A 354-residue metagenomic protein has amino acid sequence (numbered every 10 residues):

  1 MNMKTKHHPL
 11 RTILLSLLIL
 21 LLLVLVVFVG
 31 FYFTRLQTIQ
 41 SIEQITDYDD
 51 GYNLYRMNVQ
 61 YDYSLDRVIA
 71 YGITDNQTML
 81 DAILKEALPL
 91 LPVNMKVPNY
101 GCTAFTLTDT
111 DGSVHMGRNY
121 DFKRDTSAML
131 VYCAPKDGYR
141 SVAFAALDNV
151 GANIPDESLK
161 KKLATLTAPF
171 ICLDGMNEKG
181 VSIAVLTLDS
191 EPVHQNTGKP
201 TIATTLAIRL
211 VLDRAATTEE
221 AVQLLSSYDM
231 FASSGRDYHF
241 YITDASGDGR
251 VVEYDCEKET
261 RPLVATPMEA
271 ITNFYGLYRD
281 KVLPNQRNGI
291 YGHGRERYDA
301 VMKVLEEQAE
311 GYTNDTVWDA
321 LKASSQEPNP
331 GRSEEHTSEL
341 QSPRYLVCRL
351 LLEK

Functional and structural regions predicted by a protein language model:
M1-L10: N-terminal Lys/Arg-rich, disordered targeting/topogenic segments
K4, L14-A216, M230-F231, E306 (+3 more regions): N-terminal mature-domain region immediately after signal-peptide cleavage in secreted/organellar precursors
R209-L212, V222-L225, M302: Non-transmembrane alpha-helical segments in soluble domains of secreted/periplasmic/extracellular proteins
T217-E220, R297: General structural feature for long, well-ordered alpha-helical segments within catalytic domains of soluble enzymes
E220-R236, F240: Secretory/export targeting leaders with adjacent low-complexity proregions
G235-N285: Extended amphipathic alpha-helical segments with heptad-repeat/coiled-coil character used for oligomerization, fusion
L263-T316: Long, His/Glu/Asp-enriched segments that create or flank divalent metal/ion-associated functional microenvironments
E339-K354: Short "domain-exit" segments at the C-terminal end of structured domains
